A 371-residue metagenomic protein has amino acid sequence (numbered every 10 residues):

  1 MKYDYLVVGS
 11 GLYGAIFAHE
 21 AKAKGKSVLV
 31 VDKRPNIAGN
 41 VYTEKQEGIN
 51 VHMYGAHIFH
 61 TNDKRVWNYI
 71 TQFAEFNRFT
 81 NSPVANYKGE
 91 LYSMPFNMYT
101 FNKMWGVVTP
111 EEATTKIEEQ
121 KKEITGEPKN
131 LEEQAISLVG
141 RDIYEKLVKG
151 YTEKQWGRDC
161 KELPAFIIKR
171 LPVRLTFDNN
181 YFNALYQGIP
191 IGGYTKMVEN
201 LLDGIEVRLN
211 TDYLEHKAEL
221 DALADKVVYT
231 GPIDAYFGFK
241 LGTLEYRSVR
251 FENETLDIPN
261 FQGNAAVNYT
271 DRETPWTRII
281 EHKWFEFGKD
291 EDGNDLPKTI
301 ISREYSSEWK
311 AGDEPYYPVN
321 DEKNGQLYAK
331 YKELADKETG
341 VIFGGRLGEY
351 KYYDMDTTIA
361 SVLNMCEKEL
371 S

Functional and structural regions predicted by a protein language model:
Y3-V30, C366: N-terminal Rossmann-like FAD-binding beta1-loop-alpha1 element of flavoenzymes
L12-Y13, P35-N36, Y99, E153 (+5 more regions): Short, solvent-exposed loop/turn segments at secondary-structure junctions
H19-E47: Glycine-rich FAD pyrophosphate-binding loop
K24, L214-L334: Mid-domain catalytic core of redox enzymes that form a hydrophobic substrate pocket/lid adjacent to a catalytic redox
K45-M53, N179-Y181: Short glycine/proline- and charge-enriched loop/turn segments that cap or connect secondary-structure elements
A56-E90: N-terminal FAD cofactor-binding segment of flavoenzymes
A85-Y92, M98-K226, T230, A235-F237: Active-site/ligand-binding neighborhood in enzyme catalytic cores
E314-S371: C-terminal catalytic lobe of FAD-dependent flavoproteins
